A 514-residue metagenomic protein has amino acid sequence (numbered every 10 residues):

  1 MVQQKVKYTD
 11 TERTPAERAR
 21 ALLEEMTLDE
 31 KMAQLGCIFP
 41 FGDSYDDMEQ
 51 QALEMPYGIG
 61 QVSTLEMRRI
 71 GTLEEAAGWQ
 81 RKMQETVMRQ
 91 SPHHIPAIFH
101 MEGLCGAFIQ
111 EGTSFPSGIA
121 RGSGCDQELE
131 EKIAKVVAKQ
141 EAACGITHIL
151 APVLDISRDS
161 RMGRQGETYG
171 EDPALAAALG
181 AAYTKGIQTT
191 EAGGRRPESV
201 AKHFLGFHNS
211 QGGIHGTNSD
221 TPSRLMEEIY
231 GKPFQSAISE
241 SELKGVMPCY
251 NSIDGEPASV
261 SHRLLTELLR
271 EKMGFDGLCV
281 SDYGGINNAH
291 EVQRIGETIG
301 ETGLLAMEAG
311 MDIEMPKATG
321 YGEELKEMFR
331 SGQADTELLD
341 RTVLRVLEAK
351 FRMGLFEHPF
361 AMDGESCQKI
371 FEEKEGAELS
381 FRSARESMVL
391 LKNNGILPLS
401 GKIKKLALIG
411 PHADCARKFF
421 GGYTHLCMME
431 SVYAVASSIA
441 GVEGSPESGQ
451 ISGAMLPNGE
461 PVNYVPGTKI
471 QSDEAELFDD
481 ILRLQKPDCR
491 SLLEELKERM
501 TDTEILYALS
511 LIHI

Functional and structural regions predicted by a protein language model:
M1-I512: Glycoside hydrolase catalytic-domain context in secreted enzymes
